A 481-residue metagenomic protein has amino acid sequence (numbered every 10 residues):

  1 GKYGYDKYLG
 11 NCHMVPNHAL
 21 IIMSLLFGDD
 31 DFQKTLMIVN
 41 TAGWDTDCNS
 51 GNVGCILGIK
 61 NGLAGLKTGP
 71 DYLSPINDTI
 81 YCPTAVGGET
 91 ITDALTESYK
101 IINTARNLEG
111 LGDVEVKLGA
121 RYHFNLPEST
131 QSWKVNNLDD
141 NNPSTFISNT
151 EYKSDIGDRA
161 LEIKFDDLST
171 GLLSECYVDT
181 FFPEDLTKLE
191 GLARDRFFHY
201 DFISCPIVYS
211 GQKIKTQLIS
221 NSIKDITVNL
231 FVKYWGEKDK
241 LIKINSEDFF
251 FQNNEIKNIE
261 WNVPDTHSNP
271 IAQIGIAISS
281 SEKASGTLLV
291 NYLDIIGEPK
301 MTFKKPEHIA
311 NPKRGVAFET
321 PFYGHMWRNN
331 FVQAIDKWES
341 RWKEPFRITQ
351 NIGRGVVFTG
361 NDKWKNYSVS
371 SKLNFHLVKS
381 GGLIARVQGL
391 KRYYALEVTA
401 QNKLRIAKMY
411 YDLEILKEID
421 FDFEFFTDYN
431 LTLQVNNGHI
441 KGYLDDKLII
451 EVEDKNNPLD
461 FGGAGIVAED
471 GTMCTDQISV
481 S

Functional and structural regions predicted by a protein language model:
G1-L36, S154-D201, T227-W235: A contiguous, well-structured pocket-lining segment that forms one wall/lid of small-molecule binding clefts in soluble
I22-N103, I219: Catalytic phosphate/nucleotide-handling subdomain of diverse soluble enzymes
L63-L66, I80-G110, D166-Y200, G211: C-terminal catalytic subdomain
A85-G87, L108-G157, E162-L168, N269 (+1 more regions): Extracellular carbohydrate-recognition regions
F124, F182-L230, K257-V263, L293 (+2 more regions): Extra-cytoplasmic beta-strand recognition segments
N149-F197, W327-V356, Y367, K403-K408: Short carbohydrate-recognition loop motifs
V232, E247-N253, A272-S481: Extracellular glycan-recognition regions
P264-S268: Short, surface-exposed loop/turn segments at beta-strand-coil junctions that are enriched for proline with nearby
